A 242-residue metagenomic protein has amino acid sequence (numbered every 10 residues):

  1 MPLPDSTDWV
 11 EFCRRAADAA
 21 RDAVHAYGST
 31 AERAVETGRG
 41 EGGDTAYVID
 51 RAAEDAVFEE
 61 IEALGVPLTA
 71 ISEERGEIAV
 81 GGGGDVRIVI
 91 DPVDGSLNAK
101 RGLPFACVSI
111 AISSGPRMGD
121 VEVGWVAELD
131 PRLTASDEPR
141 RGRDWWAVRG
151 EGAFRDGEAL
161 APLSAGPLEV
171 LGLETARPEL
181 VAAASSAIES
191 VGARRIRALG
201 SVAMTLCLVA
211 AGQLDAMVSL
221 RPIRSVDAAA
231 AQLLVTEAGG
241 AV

Functional and structural regions predicted by a protein language model:
M1-V93: N-terminal subdomain of lithium-sensitive/metallo-dependent phosphomonoesterases centered on the IMPase/IPPase/PAP
A20, V148-E151, L160-V242: An extended, acidic
D44-A52, K100-G102, G200, S225 (+1 more regions): Short, conserved micro-motifs enriched in small and acidic residues
V57, I61, V108, I112 (+1 more regions): Buried hydrophobic packing segments
T69, V123, D215-A216: Short, Asp-centered acidic motifs that coordinate Mg2+ and/or phosphate in catalytic or ligand-binding sites
T69-E73, A99-R101, I196-G200: General beta-strand structural signal in soluble alpha/beta enzymes
G83-G150: DPxDG-like acidic metal-binding loop motif
